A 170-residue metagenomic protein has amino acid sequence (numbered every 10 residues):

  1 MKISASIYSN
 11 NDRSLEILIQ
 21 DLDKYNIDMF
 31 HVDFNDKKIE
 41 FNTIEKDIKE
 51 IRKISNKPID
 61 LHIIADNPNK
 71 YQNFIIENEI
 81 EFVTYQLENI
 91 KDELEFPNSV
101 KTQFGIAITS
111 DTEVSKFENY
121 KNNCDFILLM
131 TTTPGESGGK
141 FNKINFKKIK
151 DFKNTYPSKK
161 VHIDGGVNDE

Functional and structural regions predicted by a protein language model:
M1-F82, I90-D92, S115-C124, K140 (+4 more regions): Conserved N-terminal beta1-alpha1 strand-loop-helix module at the mouth
S4, D60, Q103-A107, H162-D164: Structural detector of well-ordered beta-strand residues that form the stable sheet scaffold of enzyme domains
S9, L87, I108-S110, L128-T131: Short, structured patches in soluble enzyme cores that scaffold and shape functional sites
K37, T132-E136: A short, flexible beta-alpha/helix-coil linker loop
Q103-D111, S115, D125-L128: Internal catalytic-core helix/loop-beta-alpha segment that presents or stabilizes conserved functional determinants
T109, L129-T132, I144-K147, F152: Classical nucleotidyltransferase
